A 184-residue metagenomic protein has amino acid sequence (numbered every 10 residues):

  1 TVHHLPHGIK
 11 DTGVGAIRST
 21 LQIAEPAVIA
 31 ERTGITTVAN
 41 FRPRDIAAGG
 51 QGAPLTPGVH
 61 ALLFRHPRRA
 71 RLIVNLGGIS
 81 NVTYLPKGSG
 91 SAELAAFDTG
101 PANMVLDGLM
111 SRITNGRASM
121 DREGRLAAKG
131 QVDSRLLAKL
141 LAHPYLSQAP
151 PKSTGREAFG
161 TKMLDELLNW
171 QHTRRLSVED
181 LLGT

Functional and structural regions predicted by a protein language model:
T1, L76-G78, T184: Glycine-rich beta-strand-to-loop/alpha-helix junction loops that act as flexible
T1-I23: Short beta-strand-loop/turn "lid" adjacent to the catalytic site in phosphate-handling enzymes
G13-G15, R32, P54, A95 (+1 more regions): Acidic, glycine-enriched active-site microenvironments
I17, Q22-A39: Conserved nucleotide-sugar donor-interacting segment of glycosyltransferase catalytic cores, predominantly GT-B
T20, G50-P54, L176, G183: Conserved phosphate-coordination/catalytic loops
R32-A61, L72-Y145: Glycine-rich phosphate-binding loop plus the immediately following alpha-helix
L62-P67: Basic phosphate/pyrophosphate-binding loop/patch that engages nucleotide-derived ligands
G116-T184: A contiguous, well-structured pocket-lining segment that forms one wall/lid of small-molecule binding clefts in soluble
